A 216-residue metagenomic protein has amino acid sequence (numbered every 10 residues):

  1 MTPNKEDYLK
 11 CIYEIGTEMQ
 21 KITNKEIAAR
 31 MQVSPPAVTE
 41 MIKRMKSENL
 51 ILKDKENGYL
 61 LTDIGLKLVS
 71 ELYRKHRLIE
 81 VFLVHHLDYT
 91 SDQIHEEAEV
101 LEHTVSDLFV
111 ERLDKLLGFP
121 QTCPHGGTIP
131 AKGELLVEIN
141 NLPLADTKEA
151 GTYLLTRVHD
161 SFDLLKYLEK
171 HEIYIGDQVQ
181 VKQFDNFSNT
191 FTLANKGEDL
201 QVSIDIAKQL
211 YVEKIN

Functional and structural regions predicted by a protein language model:
E18-E26: Short acidic, hydrophobic short linear motifs in intrinsically disordered regions
A29, K46-S47: Alpha-helical residues within the helix-turn-helix
P36, D92: Key DNA-contact positions within bacterial/archaeal DNA-binding proteins
I42-K43: Short, hydrophobic-biased segments on the C-terminal half of alpha helices that form "recognition helices"
S47-D54: A short, conserved structural fragment
N57-H76: Basic, amphipathic "hinge/linker" alpha-helix immediately C-terminal to the N-terminal HTH DNA-binding motif
E102-Q209: Mid-protein regulatory/catalytic core that forms ligand/cofactor-binding pockets and protein-protein interaction
